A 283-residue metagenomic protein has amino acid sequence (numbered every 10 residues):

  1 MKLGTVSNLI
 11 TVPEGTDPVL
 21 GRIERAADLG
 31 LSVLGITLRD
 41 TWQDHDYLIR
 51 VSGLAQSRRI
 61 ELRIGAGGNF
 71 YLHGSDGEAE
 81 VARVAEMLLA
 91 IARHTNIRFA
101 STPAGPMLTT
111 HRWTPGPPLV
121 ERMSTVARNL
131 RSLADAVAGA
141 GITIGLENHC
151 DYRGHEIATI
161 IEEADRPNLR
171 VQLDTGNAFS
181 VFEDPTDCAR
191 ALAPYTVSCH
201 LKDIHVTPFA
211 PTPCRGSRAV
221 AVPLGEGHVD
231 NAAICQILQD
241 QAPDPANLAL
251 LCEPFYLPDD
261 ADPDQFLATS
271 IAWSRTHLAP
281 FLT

Functional and structural regions predicted by a protein language model:
M1-T11, T16-A27, G154-N168, F179-T283: Histidine-acidic metal/acid-base catalytic patches
M1-T95, A268-T283: N-terminal pre-domain/capping segments
K2-G4, L29-S32, A66-N69, T110-T114 (+3 more regions): A short alpha-helix capping/helix-coil boundary motif
K2-N8, L34-I36, L62-A66, A100-T102 (+4 more regions): Hydrophobic faces of well-ordered beta-strands that scaffold small-molecule active sites in alpha/beta enzyme cores
V6-I10, T37-T41, G67-Y71, G105-M107 (+4 more regions): Active-site beta-loop-alpha junctions enriched in small/polar residues
G15, D44, G77-V81, P115-R122 (+5 more regions): Residue-level preference for long, well-ordered alpha-helices that form the structural scaffold of enzyme catalytic
Q43, T109, P208: Short glycine-rich, flexible loops that bind phosphorylated cofactors or substrates
Q56-E61, G74-R170: Active-site acidic/histidine proton-transfer and metal-coordination neighborhood in alpha/beta enzyme cores
